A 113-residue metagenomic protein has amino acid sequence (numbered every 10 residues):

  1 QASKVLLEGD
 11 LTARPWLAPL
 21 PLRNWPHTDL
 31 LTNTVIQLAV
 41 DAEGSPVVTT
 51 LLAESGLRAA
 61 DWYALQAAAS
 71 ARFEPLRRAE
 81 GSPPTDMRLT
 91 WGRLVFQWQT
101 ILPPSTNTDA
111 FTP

Functional and structural regions predicted by a protein language model:
Q1, Q37, Q66, Q97-Q99: Residue-identity detector for glutamine
Q1-N33, F111-P113: Intrinsic-disorder/low-complexity signature in envelope-associated proteins
G9, A53, F96-T100: Surface-exposed beta-strand edges and flanking loops
L11, P26-V35, A39-G81, T85-T90: A short, well-structured alpha-helical segment
P15-W16, R72, V95: Intrinsic disorder/low-structure terminal segments
P75-P113: Cysteine/selenocysteine-centered motifs that mediate thiol-based redox chemistry or coordinate metal-sulfur cofactors
